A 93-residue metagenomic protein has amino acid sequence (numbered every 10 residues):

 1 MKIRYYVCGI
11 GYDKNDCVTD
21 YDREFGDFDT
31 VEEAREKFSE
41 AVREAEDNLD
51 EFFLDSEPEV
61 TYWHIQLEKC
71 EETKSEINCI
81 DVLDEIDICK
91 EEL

Functional and structural regions predicted by a protein language model:
M1-R23: Short aromatic-glycine-(Arg/Gly/Cys) micro-motifs in beta-strand/loop hairpins
Y5-G9, F28, A34, F38 (+2 more regions): Hydrophobic beta-strand residues in large extracellular and virion-surface proteins
Y12-K14, E33, E72-K74: Generic "edge-of-domain/loop-turn" microfeature
D16-D29, I77-I86: Surface-exposed flexible segments
C17-T19, F28-F53: A short, charged, amphipathic alpha-helix used as a generic interaction element across diverse proteins
E40-L93: Short, mixed-charge low-complexity intrinsically disordered segments
